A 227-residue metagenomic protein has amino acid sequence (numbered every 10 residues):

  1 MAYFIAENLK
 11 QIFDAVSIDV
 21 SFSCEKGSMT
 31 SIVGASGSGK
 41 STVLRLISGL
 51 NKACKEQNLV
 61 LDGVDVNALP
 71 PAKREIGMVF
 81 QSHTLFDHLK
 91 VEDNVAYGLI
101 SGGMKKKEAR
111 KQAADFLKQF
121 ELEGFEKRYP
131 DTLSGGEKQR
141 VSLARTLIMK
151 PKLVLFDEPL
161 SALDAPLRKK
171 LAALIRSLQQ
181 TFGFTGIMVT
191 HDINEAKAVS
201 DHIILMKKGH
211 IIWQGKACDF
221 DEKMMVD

Functional and structural regions predicted by a protein language model:
D65-F80, S101, K106: ABC ATPase NBD coupling module
L89-Y97: Short coil-to-helix segment of the ABC ATPase nucleotide-binding domain corresponding to the Q-loop/switch region
K107-F125, R176-S177: Conserved ABC ATPase "signature" region
Y129-L133, E137: Conserved ABC ATPase signature
I148-K152: A short, proline-enriched helix->beta-strand linker immediately N-terminal to the Walker B motif in ABC-type P-loop
V154-E158: Catalytic Walker B motif of ABC-type/P-loop ATPase nucleotide-binding domains
